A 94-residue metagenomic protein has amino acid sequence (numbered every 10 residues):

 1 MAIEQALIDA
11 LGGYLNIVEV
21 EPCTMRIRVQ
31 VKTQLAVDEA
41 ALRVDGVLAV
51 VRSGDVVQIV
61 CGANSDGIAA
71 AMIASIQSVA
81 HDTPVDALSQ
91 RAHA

Functional and structural regions predicted by a protein language model:
M1-A94: Soluble N-terminal domains of membrane-associated systems
